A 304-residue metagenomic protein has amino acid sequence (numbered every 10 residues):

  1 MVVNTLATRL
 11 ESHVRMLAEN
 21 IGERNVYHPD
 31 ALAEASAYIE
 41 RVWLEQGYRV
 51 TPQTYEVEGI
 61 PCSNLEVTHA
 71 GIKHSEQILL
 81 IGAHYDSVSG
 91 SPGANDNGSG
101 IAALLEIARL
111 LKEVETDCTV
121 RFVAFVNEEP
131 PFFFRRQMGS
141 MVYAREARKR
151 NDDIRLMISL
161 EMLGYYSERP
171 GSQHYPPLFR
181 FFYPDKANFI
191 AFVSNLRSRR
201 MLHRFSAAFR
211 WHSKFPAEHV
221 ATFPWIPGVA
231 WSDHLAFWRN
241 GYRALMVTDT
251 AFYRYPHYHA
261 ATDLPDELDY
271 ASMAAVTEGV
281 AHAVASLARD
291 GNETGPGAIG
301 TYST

Functional and structural regions predicted by a protein language model:
M1-N4, I21-D30, T51, Y55 (+5 more regions): Second-shell loop/turn segments in exported
R9-S12, M16, E34, Y38 (+12 more regions): Extracytoplasmic/secreted proteins, especially bacterial periplasmic and envelope-associated proteins
S12-I72, E218-V220: A non-catalytic alpha/beta surface segment that caps or lines the substrate-entry region of metallo-dependent hydrolase
H13-E23, A124, Y183-N188, A260-A261: Acidic/histidine-rich, surface-exposed loop or edge segments in extracytoplasmic proteins
R15-E23, E40, L44-R49, R109-T116 (+6 more regions): Sec-exported extracytoplasmic/periplasmic mature domains
E66, L79-G82, R121-A124, R155-L160 (+1 more regions): Structural recognition of the beta-strand scaffold that forms the well-ordered cores of secreted hydrolase catalytic
V88-H203, I226-V229: Acidic/histidine-rich catalytic neighborhood of metal-dependent amide-processing enzymes
L156, L163, S167-G295, T304: Active-site-adjacent substrate-binding region of metalloamidase/peptidase-like peptide-processing proteins
